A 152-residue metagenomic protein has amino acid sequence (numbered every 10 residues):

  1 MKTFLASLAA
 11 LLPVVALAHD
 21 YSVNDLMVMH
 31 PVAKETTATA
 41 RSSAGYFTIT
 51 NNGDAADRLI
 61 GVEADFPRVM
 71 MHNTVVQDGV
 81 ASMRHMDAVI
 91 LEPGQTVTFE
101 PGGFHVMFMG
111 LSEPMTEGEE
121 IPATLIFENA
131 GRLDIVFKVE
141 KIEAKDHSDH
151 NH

Functional and structural regions predicted by a protein language model:
M1-F4: Positively charged n-region of N-terminal signal peptides that target proteins for export
A9-A10: Hydrophobic alpha-helical transmembrane segments of integral membrane proteins, especially lipid-exposed positions
P13-V15: N-terminal signal peptide c-region/cleavage motif recognized by signal peptidases
H19-H152: Compact, glycine-rich, soluble single-domain proteins
